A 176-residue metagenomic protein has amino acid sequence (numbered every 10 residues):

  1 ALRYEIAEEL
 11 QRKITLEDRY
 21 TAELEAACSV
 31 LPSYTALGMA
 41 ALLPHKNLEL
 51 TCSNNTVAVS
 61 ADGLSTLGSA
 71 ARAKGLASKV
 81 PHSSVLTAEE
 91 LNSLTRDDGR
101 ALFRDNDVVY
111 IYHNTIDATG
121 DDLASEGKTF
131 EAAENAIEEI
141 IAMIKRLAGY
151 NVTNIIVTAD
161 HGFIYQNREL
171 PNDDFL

Functional and structural regions predicted by a protein language model:
A1-L176: Feature captures the catalytic ectodomains and active-site-proximal regions of enzymes that hydrolyze or transfer
